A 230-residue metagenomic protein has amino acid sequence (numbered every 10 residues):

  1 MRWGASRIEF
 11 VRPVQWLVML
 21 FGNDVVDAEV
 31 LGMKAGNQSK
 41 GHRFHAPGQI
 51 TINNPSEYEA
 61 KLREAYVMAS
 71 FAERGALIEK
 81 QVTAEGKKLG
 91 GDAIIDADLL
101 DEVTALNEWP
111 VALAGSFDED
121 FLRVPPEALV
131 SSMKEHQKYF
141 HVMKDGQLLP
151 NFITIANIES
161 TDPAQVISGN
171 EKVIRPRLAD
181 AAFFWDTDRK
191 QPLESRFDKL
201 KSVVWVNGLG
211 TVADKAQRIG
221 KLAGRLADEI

Functional and structural regions predicted by a protein language model:
M1-I230: Amphipathic alpha-helical "coupling" segments that flank catalytic cores
